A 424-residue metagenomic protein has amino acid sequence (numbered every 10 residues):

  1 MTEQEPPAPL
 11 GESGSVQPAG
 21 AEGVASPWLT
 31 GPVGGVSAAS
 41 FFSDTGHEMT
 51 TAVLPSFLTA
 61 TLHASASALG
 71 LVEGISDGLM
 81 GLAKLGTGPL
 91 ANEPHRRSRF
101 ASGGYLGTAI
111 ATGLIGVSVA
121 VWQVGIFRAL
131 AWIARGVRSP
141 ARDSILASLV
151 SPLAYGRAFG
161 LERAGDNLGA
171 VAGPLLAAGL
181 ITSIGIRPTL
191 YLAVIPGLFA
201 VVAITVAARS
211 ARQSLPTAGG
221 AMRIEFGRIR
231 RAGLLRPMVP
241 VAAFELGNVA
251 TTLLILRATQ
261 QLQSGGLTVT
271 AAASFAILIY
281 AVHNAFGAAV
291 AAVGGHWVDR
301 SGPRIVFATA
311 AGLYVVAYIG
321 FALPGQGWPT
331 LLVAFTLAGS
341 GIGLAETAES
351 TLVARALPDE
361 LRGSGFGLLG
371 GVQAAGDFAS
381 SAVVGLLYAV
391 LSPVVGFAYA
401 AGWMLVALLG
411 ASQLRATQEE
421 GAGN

Functional and structural regions predicted by a protein language model:
E5-T30, R209-P240: Juxtamembrane intracellular "pre-TM" segments in multi-pass secondary transporters
G23-D77, L235-G265, V269-A272, A276: Helix-loop boundary and gating motifs at the non-cytosolic
D77-L85, A170-V171, N284-A292, D377-F378: Residue-level signature of mid-helix packing/kink "hotspots" within the transmembrane helices of 12-pass Major
A83-R96, I181, A289-G302, Y388: Helix-to-loop junctions at the C-terminal end of transmembrane segments in multipass secondary transporters
E93-Y105, D299-A311: Cytoplasmic membrane-interface "Motif A"-like loop-to-helix N-cap segments of 12-TM Major Facilitator Superfamily
L106-V119, G312-Q326: C-terminal ends and interior cores of transmembrane alpha-helices in multi-pass membrane transporters/permeases
V137-V150, L344-L357: Intracellular juxtamembrane helix-capping segments at the cytosolic ends of symmetry-related transmembrane helices
P188-T205, G396-S412: Symmetry-related core transmembrane helices of the 12-TM Major Facilitator Superfamily/SLC fold
